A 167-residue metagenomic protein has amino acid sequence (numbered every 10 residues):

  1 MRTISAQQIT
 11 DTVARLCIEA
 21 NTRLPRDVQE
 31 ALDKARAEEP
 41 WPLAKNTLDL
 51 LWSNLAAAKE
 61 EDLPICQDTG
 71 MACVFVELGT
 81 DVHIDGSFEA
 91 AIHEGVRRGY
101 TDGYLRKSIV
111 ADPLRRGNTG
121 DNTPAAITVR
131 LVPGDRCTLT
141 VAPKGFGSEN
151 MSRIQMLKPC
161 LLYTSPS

Functional and structural regions predicted by a protein language model:
M1-L24: Polybasic, low-complexity association/targeting segments
I18, A37-E38, E60-D62, D81-H83: Metallocofactor- and cofactor-centric catalytic cores in central/energy metabolism, strongly enriched
A20-V28, P64-T69: N-terminal glycine-rich anion-binding loops that anchor highly charged ligand groups
E39-L63: Translation machinery proteins
L55, E60-G79: Polyanion/phosphate-binding surface patch
G70-V132: A generic, well-ordered mixed alpha/beta core segment in the N-terminal half of proteins
L105-D121, L131-V132, R136, A142-L162: Intrinsically disordered, low-complexity linker/loop segments enriched in Gly/Pro and charged/polar residues
Y163-S167: Conserved small/polar residues in nucleotide/adenosyl-binding loops
